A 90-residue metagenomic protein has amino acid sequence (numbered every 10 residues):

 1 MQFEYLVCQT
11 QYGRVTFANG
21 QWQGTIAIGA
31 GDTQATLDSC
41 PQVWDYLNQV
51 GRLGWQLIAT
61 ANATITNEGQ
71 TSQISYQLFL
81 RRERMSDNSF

Functional and structural regions predicted by a protein language model:
M1-F90: Terminus-proximal functional modules
